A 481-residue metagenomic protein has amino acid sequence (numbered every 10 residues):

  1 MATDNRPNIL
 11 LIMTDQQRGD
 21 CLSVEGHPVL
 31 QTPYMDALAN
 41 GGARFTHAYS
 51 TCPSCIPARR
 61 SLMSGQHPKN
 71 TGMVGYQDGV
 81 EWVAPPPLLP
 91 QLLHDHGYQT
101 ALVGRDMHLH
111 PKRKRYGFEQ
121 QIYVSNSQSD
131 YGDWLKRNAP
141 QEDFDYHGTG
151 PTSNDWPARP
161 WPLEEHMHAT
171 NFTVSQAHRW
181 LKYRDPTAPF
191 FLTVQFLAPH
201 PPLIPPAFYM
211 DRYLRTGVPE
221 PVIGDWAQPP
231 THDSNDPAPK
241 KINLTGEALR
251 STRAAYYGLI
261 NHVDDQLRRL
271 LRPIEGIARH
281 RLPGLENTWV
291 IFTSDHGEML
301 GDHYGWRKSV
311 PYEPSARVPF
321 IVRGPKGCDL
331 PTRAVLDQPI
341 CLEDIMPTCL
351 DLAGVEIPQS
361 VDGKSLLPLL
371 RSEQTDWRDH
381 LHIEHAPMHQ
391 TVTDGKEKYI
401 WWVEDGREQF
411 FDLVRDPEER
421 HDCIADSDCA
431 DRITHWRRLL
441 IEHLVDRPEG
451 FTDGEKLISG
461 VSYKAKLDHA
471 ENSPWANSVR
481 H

Functional and structural regions predicted by a protein language model:
M1-A43, H94, E418, C423-C429: Active-site-proximal N-terminal segment of extracellular/periplasmic enzymes that hydrolyze or transfer
A2-P7, R18, R44, K241-S251 (+3 more regions): Long, internal low-complexity/basic segments
T3-P7, Q16-V29, S129-P339, L352-V355 (+4 more regions): Active-site-proximal cap/lid insertion segments
Q16-G19, T51-S54, P68-K69, D106-L109 (+11 more regions): Short, solvent-exposed loop/turn segments at secondary-structure junctions
S23-R59, G65-Q66, N70, H94-A101 (+2 more regions): Short, structured active-site-proximal loop/turn typified by the sulfatase FGly-forming signature C/S-X-P-X-R
T32-P33, L62, R105, K112-K114 (+6 more regions): Polar, surface-exposed loop/tail segments that function as active-site lids or cofactor/substrate-recognition elements
S61-E164: Catalytic-site neighborhoods of secreted/periplasmic enzymes that process anionic sulfate/phosphate groups
V124-S129, H296-D302, E343-M346, D351-L413 (+4 more regions): C-terminal cap/loop subdomain of S1 sulfatases and analogous C-terminal strand-loop tails that border
